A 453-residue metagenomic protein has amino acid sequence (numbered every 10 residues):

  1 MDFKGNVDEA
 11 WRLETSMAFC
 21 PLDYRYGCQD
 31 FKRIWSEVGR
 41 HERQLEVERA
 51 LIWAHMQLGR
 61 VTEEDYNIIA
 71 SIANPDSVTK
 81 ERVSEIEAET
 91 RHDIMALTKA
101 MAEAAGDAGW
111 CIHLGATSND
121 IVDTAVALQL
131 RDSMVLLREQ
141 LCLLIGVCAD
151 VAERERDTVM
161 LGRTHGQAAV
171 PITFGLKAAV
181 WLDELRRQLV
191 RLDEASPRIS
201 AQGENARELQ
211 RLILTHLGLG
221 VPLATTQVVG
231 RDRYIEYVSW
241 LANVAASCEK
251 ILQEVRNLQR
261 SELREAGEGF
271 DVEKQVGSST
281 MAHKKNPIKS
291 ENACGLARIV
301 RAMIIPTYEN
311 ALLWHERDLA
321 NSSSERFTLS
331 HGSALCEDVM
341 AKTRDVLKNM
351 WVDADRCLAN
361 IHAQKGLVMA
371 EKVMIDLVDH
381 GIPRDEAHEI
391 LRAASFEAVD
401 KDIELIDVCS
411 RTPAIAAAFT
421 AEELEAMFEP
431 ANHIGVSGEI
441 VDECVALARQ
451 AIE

Functional and structural regions predicted by a protein language model:
D2-L214, K274-S278, I288-N292, A398 (+1 more regions): A helix-coil-helix interface module used to build multimeric assemblies and to scaffold catalytic/cofactor sites
R131-R138, C142, A149, A179-L182 (+8 more regions): Short amphipathic alpha-helical segments with heptad-repeat character
E153-G175, E265-K284, H315-S324, K348-V368: Glycine-rich cofactor-pocket loops
L176, I235-N243, K372-H380: Short, well-ordered beta-strand elements within core beta-sheets of diverse protein domains
Q188, G220, Q227-N321, R326: Glycine-rich anion/phosphate-binding loop at the beta-strand->alpha-helix junction
G203-Q227, R231: Active-site-adjacent "gating/activation" loops or surface patches in catalytic cores
N292, I299-R384, I390: Long, amphipathic alpha-helical stalk/connector segments used for oligomerization, subunit docking, or mechanical
A370-A418: C-terminal hydrophobic structural anchor segments that stabilize assembly/packing rather than catalytic chemistry
